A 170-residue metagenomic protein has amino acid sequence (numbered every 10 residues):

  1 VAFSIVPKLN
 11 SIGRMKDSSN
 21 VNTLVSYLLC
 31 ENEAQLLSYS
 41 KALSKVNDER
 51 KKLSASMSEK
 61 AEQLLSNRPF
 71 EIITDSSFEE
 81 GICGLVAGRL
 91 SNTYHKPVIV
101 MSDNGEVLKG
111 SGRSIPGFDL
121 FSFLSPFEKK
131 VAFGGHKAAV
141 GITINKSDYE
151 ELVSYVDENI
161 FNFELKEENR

Functional and structural regions predicted by a protein language model:
V1-D157, L165-E168: Hydrophobic helix-and-loop "lid/oligomerization" segment in the mid-to-C-terminal part of catalytic domains
